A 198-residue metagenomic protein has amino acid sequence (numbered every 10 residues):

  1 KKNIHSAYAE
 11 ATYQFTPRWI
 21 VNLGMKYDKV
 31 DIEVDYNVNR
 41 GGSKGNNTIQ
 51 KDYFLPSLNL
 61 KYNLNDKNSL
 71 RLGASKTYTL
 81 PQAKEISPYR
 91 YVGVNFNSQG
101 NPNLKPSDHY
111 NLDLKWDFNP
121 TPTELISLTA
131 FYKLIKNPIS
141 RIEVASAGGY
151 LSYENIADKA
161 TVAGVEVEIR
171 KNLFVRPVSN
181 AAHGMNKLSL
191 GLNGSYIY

Functional and structural regions predicted by a protein language model:
K1, N39-N47, N97-P102, Y150-A157: Extracellular loop and loop/strand-boundary signature of outer-membrane beta-barrel proteins
K1-N65: Signature of Gram-negative outer-membrane beta-barrel scaffolds
N3-H5, Q50-F54, D108-L112, K159-V165 (+1 more regions): Residues that define the transmembrane beta-barrel architecture of outer-membrane proteins
A7, L23-K29, L70-K76, W116 (+2 more regions): Transmembrane beta-barrel strands of outer-membrane/channel proteins
A7-Y13, L58-Y62, L114-F118, A130 (+1 more regions): Residues on the lipid-exposed face of transmembrane beta-strands in outer-membrane beta-barrel proteins
R18-V21, K67-L70, P122-I126, V175-S179 (+1 more regions): Repeated loop/turn-to-beta-strand initiation elements of outer-membrane beta-barrel proteins
D31-Y36, D66-N111, A130-S152: Surface-exposed extracellular loop regions of Gram-negative outer-membrane beta-barrel proteins, predominantly
A130-L134, L151-Y198: Gram-negative outer-membrane beta-barrel transporters
